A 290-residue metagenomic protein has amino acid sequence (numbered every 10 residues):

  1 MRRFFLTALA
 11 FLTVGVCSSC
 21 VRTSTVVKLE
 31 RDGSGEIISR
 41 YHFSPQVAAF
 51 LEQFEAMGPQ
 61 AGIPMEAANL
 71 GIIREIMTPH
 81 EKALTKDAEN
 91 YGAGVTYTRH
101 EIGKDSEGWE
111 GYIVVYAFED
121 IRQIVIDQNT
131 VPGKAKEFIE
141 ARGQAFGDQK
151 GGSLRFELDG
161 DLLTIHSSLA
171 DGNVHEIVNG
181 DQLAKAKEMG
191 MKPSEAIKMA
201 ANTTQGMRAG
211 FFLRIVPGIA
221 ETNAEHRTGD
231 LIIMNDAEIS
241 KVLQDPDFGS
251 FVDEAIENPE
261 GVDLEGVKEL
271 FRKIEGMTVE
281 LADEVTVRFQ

Functional and structural regions predicted by a protein language model:
M1-A8: Bacterial N-terminal signal peptides that target proteins for export
L9-V14: Hydrophobic helical h-region of N-terminal Sec-dependent signal peptides in bacterial secretory/periplasmic proteins
V16-S19: C-terminal motif of bacterial Sec signal peptides marking the signal peptidase cleavage site
R22-T23: Short, small/polar residue-rich loop motifs at catalytic or cofactor-binding pockets
V26-D120: N-terminal Sec/ER secretory leader and immediately downstream segment of secreted/extracellular precursors
H80-Q290: Mature, soluble, non-transmembrane domains
